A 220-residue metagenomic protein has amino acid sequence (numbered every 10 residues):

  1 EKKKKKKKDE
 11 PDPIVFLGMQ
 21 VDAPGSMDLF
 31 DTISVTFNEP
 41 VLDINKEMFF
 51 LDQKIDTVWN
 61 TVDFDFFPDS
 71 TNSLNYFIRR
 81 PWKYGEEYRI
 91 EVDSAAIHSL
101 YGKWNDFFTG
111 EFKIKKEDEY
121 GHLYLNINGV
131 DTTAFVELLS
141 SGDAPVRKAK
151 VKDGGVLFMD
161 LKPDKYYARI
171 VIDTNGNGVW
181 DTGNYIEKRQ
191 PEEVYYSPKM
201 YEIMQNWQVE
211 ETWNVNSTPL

Functional and structural regions predicted by a protein language model:
E1-L220: N-terminal targeting or signal-anchor segments and their processing/structural boundaries
